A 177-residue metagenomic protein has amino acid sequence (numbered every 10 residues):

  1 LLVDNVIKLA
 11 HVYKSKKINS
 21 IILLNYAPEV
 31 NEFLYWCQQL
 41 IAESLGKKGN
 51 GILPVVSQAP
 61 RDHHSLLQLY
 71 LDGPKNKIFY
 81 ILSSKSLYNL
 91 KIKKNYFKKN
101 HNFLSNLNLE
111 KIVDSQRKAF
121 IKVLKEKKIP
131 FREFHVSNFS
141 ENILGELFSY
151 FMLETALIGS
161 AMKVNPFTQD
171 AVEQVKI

Functional and structural regions predicted by a protein language model:
L1-I177: A SIS-like phosphosugar-recognition module
